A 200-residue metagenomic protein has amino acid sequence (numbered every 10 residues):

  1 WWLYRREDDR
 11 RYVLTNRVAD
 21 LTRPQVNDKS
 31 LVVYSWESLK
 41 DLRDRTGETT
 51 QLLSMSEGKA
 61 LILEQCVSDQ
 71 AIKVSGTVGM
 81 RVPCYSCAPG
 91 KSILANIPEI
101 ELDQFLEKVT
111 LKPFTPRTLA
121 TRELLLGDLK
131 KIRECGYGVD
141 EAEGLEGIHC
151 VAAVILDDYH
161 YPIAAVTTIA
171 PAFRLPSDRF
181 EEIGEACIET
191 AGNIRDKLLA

Functional and structural regions predicted by a protein language model:
W1-V33, K40, G192, D196-A200: N-terminal helix-turn-helix
L3-R5, L52-L53, I155: A structural signal for short hydrophobic beta-strand segments in well-ordered beta-sheet cores
R11, T15, D28, V32 (+6 more regions): Short, structured helix-loop boundary elements
N16, S56, A164: A cytosolic small-molecule/anion-sensing beta-strand core signal
D20-A71, N96-E101, K108, L125-K131: All-alpha effector-binding/dimerization core of bacterial HTH-type transcriptional repressors
A71-G144: Short, solvent-exposed recognition segments
Q104, V109-T110, I188-A200: Cysteine/selenocysteine-centered motifs that mediate thiol-based redox chemistry or coordinate metal-sulfur cofactors
A120-T190: Extended hydrophobic
